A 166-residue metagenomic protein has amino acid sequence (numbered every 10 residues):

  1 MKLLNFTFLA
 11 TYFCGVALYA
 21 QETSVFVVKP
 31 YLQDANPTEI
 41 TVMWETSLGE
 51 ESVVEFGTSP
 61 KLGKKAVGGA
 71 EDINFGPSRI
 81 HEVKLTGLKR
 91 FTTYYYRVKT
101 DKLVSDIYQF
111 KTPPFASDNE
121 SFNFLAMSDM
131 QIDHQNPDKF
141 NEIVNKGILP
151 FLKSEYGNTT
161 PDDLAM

Functional and structural regions predicted by a protein language model:
M1-S24: Bacterial Sec-dependent N-terminal signal peptides
Q21-M166: Divalent metal-dependent phosphoesterase catalytic cores across multiple superfamilies
